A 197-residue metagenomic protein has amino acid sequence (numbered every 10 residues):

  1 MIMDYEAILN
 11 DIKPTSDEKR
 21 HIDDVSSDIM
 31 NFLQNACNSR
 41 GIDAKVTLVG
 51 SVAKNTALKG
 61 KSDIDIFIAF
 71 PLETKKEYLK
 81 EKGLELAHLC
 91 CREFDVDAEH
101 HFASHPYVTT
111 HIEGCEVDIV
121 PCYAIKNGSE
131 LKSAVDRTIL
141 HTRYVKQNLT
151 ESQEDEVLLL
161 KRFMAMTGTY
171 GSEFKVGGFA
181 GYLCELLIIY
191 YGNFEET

Functional and structural regions predicted by a protein language model:
M1-K61, L72-Y78, V108, C122-A124: N-terminal regions immediately upstream of nucleotidyltransferase
Y5-N10, S62-D65, D136-R137, L160-M164: Short amphipathic alpha-helical segments, especially helix-boundary/capping motifs
D28-G41, E85-F94, F163: Generic non-transmembrane alpha-helical segments
L48-V49, T56-T138: Well-ordered mid-protein domain cores that form the structural environment of catalytic cofactors
A103-T197: Catalytic cores of NTP-dependent nucleotidyl/adenyl transfer enzymes across multiple folds
